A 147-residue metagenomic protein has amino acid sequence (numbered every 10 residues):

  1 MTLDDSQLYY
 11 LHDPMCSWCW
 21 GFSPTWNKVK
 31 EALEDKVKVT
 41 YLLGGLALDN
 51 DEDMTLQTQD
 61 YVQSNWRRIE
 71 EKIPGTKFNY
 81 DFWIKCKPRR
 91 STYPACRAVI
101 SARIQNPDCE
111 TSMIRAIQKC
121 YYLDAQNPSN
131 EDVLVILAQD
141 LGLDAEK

Functional and structural regions predicted by a protein language model:
T2-K28, V39-G44: Local sequence-structure signature of Cys/Sec-based thiol-disulfide redox active-site neighborhoods
S23-D132: Structural alpha/beta surface segment adjacent to cysteine/selenocysteine redox centers across thiol/disulfide enzymes
L141-K147: Short, intrinsically disordered, charge-balanced linker/junction segments flanking boundaries in proteins
